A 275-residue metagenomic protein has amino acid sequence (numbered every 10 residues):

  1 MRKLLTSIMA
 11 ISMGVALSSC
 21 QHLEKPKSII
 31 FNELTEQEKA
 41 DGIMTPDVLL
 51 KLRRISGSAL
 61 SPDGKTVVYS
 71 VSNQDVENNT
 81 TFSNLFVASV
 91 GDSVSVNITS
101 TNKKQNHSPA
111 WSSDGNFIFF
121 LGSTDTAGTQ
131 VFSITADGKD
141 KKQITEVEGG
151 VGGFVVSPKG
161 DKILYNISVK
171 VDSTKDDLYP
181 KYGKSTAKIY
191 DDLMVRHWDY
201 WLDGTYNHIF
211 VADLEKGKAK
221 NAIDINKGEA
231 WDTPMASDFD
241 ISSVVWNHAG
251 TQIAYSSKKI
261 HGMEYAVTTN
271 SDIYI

Functional and structural regions predicted by a protein language model:
M1-L4: Positively charged n-region of N-terminal signal peptides that target proteins for export
L17-S19: C-terminal motif of bacterial Sec signal peptides marking the signal peptidase cleavage site
Q21-L23: Bacterial signal peptide processing site
P26-F31, S168-G228, S256-K259, V267-Y274: Predominantly five- to eight-bladed beta-propeller fold
P26-I55, A88-H107, I134-G150, G183 (+3 more regions): Multi-bladed beta-propeller domains
D47-S83: Beta-strand-rich domains and repeat architectures in extracellular enzymes and scaffolds, especially beta-propellers
L52-V67, K103-L121, K141, E148-I163 (+4 more regions): Conserved beta-propeller blade repeats
E77-S83, T124-T129, Y200-T205, E264-S271: Short, solvent-exposed loop/turn segments at conserved positions within beta-propeller repeat blades
